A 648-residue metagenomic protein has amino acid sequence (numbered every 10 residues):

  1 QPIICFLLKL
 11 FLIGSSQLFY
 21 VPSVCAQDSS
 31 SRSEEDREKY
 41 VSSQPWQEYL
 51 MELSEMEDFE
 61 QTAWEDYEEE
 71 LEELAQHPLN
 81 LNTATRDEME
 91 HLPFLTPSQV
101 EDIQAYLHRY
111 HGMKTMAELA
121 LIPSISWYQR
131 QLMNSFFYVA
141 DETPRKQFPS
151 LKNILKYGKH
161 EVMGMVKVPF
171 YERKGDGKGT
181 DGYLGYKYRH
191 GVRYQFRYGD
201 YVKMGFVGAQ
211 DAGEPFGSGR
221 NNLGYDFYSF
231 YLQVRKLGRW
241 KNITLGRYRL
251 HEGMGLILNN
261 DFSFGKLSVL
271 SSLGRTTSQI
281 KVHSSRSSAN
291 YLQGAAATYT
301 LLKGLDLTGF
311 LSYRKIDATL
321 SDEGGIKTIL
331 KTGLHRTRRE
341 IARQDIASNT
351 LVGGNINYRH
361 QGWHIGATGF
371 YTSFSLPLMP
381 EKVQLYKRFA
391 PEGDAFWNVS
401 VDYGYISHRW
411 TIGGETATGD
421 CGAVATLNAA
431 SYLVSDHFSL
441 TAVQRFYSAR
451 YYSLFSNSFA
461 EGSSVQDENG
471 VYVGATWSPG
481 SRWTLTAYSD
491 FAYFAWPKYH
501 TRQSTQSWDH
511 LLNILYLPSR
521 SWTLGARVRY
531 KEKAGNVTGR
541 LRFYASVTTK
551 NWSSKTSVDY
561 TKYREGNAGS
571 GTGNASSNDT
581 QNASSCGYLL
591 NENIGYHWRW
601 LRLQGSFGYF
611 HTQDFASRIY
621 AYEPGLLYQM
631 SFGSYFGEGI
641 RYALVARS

Functional and structural regions predicted by a protein language model:
A26-F216, R220-Q233, G238, R247-H251: Compositionally biased linear targeting/interaction segments
K152-K159, Y201, V234-I243, E252 (+8 more regions): Short loop/turn motifs that connect adjacent beta-strands in outer-membrane beta-barrel proteins
Y183-K187, D345-P380, R388-S648: Exposed, low-structure sequence patches enriched in small/polar residues
A209-F227, K281-S288, A342-D345, A417-G419 (+2 more regions): Outer-membrane beta-barrel proteins
N222-D317, F438-S453, R602-F615: Outer membrane beta-barrel
A289-R338, D345-N357: Aromatic- and glycine-enriched pocket-lining scaffold segments that form the walls of small-molecule binding clefts
